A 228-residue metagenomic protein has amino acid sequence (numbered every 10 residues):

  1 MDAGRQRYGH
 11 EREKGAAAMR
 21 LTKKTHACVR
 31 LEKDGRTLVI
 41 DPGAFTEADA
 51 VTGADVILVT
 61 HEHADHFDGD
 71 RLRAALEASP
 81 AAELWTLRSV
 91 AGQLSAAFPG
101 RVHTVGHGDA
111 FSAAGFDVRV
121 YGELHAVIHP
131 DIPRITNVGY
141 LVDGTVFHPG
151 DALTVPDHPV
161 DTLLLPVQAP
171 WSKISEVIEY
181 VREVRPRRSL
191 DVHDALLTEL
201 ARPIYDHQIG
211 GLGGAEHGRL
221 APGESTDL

Functional and structural regions predicted by a protein language model:
D2-A18: Short, Lys/Arg-enriched N-terminal segments with co-localized hydrophobic residues within the first ~10-30 amino acids
E13-T52, T104-P159, W171-E176, A221-L228: Core dinuclear metal-dependent hydrolase active-site scaffold
R20-T22, S95-A114, I178, R188-L228: Binuclear metal-ion centers of metallo-dependent hydrolases, dominated by the metallo-beta-lactamase
A44-T86, D161-L164: Active-site metal-binding motif and surrounding structural segment of the metallo-beta-lactamase
A64, V90-A91, D109, T154 (+1 more regions): Alpha-helix capping/helix-boundary segments
A78-E83, V184-R188, G214-A215: A short helix->loop->beta-strand "cap" motif at the edges of active sites that frequently abuts
A81-S89, R188-A195: Short internal beta-strands
V138-D206: Metallo-beta-lactamase
